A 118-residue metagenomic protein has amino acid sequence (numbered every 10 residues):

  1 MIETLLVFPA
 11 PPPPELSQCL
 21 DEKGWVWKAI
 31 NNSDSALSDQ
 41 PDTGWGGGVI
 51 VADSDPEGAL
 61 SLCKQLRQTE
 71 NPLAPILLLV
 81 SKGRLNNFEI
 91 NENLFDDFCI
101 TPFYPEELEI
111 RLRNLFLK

Functional and structural regions predicted by a protein language model:
M1-P13: Short hydrophobic beta-strand segments
A10-E15, D21-G24, A29-A74, V80-F88: Conserved phosphotransfer microenvironments
L73-K118: Basic, amphipathic DNA-recognition helix from helix-turn-helix-like DNA-binding domains
